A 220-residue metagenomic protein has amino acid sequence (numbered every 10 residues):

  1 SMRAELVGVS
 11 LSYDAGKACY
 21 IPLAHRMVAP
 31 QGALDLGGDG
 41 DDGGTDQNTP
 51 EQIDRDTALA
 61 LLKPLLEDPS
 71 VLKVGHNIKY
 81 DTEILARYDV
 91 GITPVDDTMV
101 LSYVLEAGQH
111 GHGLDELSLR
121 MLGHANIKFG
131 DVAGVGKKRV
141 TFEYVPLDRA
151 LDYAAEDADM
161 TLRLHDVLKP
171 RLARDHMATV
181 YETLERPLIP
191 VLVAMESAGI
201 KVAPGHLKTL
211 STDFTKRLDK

Functional and structural regions predicted by a protein language model:
S1-R3: Entry/capping segment at the start of metal-dependent catalytic domains with acidic active-site entry clusters
L6-G8, S197: Short glycine/serine/threonine-biased micro-segments
V7, Y13-R174, L184, L188 (+1 more regions): Active-site-proximal helix-loop-helix substrate-binding element of RNase H-like nuclease domains
V180-K220: Extended, well-ordered alpha-helical scaffold/bundle regions in very large, multi-domain proteins
